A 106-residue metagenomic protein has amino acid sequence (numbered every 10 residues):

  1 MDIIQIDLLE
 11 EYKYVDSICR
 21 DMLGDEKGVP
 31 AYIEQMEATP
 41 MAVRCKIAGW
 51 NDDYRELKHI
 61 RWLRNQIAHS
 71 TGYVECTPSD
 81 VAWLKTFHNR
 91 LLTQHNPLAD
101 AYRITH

Functional and structural regions predicted by a protein language model:
M1-W62, H69-H106: Amphipathic alpha-helical interface elements
